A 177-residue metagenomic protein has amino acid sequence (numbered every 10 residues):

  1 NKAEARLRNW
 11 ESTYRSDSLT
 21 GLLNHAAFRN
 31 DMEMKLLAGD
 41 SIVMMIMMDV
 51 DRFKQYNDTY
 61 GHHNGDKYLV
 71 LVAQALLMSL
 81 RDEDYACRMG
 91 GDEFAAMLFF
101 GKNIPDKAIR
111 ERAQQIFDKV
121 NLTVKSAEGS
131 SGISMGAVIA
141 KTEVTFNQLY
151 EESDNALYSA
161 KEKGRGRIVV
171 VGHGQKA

Functional and structural regions predicted by a protein language model:
N1-N9, D118, I139, V144 (+2 more regions): Regulatory sensory/coupling modules that transmit signals to nucleotide-handling catalytic cores
N1-S18, A26-L36, R88: Signal-transducing coiled-coil linker helices
Y14-D17, M48-N64, L80, L98-G101: Active-site loop/short helix in cyclic nucleotide turnover domains
D17-T20, I46-D49, G91, S153: Conserved metal-coordinating catalytic motifs of nucleotidyl cyclase and c-di-GMP turnover enzymes
R29-Y60, C87: Active-site-proximal structural segments of metal-dependent nucleotidyl cyclase/transferase enzymes
N57-G65, G90-G91, G164-R165: A short glycine-centered flexible hinge/capping loop motif at secondary-structure junctions
L71-E143, Q148, V170: GGDEF/GGEEF active-site signature
N121, E151-Q175: Catalytic/regulatory signature loops of cyclic-dinucleotide turnover enzymes and related class III nucleotidyl cyclases
